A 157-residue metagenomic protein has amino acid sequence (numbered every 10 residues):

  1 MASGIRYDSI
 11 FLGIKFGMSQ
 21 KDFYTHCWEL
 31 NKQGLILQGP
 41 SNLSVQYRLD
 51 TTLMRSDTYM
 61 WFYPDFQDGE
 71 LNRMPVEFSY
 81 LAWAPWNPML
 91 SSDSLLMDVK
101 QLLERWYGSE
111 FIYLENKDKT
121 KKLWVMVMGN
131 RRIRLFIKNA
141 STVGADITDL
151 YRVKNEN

Functional and structural regions predicted by a protein language model:
M1-P40, F78-N157: Non-cytosolic coordination micro-motifs
L37-L49: Acidic helix-start/capping segments at beta-turn-to-alpha-helix junctions
Y47-T51, W124-M126: Short acidic-hydrophobic surface loop/beta-edge motif
T52-S56, A82-P85: Short, cysteine-centered beta-strand-loop-beta hairpins and adjacent loop/turn segments enriched in charged/polar
R55-W61, T120: Short, surface-exposed coil-to-beta transition loops
M60-D65, L135: Hydrophobic/aromatic beta-strand elements that line small-molecule binding cavities or substrate pockets in beta-rich
D65-N72, W106-Y107: A short, structured loop/turn motif at beta-sheet edges
